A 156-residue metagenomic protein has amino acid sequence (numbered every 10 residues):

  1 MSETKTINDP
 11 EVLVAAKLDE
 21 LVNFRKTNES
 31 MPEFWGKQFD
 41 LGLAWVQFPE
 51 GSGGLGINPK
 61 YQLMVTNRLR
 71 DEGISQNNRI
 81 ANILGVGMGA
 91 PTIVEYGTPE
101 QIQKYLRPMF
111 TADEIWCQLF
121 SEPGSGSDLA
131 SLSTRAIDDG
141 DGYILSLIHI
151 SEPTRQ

Functional and structural regions predicted by a protein language model:
M1-I83, V94, E100-T111, D139: Amphipathic, small/basic residue-rich leader segments at the start of a protein or domain
Q47, P91, E95, S131-R135: Alpha-helix boundary/capping detector
P49, I80, M88, S121-G124: Short, functionally important structural connectors and interaction interfaces within domains
G54-L55, E100-S151, R155: Glycine-rich, Trp-frequent "lid" loop and neighboring beta-strands that shape and gate the flavin cofactor pocket
G85-P91: Well-ordered alpha-helical segments within folded domains of soluble proteins
